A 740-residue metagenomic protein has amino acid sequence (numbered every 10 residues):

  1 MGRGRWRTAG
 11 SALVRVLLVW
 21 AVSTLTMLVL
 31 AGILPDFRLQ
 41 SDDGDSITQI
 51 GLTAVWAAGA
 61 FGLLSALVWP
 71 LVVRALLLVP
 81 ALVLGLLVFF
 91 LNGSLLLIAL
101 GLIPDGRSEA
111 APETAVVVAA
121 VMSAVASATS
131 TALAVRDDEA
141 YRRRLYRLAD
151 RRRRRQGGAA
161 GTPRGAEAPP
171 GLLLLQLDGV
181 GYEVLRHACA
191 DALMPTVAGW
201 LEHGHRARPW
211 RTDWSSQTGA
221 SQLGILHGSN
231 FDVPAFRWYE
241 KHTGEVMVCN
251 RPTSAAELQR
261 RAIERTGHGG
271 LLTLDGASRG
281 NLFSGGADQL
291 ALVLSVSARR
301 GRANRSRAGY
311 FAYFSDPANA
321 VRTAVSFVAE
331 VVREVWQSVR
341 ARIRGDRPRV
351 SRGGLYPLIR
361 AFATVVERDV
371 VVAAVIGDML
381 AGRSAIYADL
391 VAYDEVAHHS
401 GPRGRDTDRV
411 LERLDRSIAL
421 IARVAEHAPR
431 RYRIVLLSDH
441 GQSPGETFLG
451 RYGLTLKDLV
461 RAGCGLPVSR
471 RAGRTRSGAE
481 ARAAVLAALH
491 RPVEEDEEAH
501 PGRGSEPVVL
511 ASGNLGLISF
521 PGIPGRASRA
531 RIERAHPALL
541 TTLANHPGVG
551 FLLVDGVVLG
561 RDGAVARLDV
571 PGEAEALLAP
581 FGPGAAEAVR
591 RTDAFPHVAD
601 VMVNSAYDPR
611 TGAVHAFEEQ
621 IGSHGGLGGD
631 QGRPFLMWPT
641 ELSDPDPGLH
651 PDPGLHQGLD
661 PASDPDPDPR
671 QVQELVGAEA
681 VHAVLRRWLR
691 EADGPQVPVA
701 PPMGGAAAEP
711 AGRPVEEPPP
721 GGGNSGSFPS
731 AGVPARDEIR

Functional and structural regions predicted by a protein language model:
M1-T114, A128-L133, D137: Juxtamembrane/disordered regions of integral membrane proteins
V135-A140, N230-S384, D389-G401, L517 (+6 more regions): His/Asp/Glu-rich, glycine-adjacent segments that coordinate divalent cations and/or stabilize oxyanion chemistry on
R142-H205, G450-R451: Active-site-proximal N-terminal segment of extracellular/periplasmic enzymes that hydrolyze or transfer
Y182-N319, V468-P521, R526-S528, G694: Active-site nucleophile/metal-coordination loop of metallo-enzymes that catalyze phosphate/sulfate and related
N250, A255-A256, R261-H268, D275 (+5 more regions): Active-site neighborhoods of enzymes that stabilize oxyanions during catalysis
V365-V366, V370, D378, I386 (+3 more regions): A long, amphipathic alpha-helix that forms part of the scaffold/cap immediately adjacent to metal-dependent active
D415-G453, V557-L559, A564-A566: Metal-dependent active-site segment of extracytoplasmic phospho-/sulfohydrolases and closely related
S643-Q671, A700-R736: Intrinsically disordered, low-complexity terminal tails and inter-domain linkers enriched for S/T/G/P/D/E
